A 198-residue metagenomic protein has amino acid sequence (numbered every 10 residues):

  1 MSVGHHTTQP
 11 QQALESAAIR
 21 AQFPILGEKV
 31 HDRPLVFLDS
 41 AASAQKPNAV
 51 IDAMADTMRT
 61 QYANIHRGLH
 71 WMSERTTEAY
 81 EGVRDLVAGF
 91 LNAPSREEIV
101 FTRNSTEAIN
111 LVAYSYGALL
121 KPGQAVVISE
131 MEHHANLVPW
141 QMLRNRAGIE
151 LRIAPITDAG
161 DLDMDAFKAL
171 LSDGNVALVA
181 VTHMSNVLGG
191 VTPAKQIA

Functional and structural regions predicted by a protein language model:
M1-A198: Pyridoxal 5′-phosphate
